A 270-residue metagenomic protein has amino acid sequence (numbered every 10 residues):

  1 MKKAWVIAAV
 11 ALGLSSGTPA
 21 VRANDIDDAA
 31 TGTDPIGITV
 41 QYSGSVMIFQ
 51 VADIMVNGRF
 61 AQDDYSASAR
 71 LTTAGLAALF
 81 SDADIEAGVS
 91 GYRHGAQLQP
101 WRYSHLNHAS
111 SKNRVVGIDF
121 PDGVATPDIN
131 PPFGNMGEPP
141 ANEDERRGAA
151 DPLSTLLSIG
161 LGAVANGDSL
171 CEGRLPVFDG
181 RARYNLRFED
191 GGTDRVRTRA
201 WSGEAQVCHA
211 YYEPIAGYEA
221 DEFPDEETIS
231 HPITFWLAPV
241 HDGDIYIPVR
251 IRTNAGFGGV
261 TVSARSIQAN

Functional and structural regions predicted by a protein language model:
M1-I7: Bacterial N-terminal signal peptides that target proteins for export
I7-A8, I251: Intrinsically disordered, low-complexity segments enriched in polar/charged small residues
A8-S16: Bacterial N-terminal signal peptides
G17-T18, Q268: Serine/proline-rich low-complexity intrinsically disordered segments, especially terminal tails, linkers
P19-A30, E138-N142: Intrinsically disordered, low-complexity linkers and terminal tails enriched in Pro/Gly and often acidic or mixed-charge
A23-D122, N166-N270: Acidic, serine/threonine-rich low-complexity disordered tracts
G123-N185: A charged, solvent-exposed segment within the mature domains of Sec-exported extracytoplasmic proteins
